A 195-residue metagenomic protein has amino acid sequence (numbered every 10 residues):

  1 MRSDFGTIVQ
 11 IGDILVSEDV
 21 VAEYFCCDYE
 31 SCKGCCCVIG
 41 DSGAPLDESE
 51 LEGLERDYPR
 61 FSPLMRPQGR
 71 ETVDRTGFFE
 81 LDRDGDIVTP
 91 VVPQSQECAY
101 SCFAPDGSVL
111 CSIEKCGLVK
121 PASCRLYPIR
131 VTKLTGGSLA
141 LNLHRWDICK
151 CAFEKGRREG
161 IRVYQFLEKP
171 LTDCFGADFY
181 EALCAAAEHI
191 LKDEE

Functional and structural regions predicted by a protein language model:
M1-E195: Short loop/turn segments that flank or connect secondary-structure elements
